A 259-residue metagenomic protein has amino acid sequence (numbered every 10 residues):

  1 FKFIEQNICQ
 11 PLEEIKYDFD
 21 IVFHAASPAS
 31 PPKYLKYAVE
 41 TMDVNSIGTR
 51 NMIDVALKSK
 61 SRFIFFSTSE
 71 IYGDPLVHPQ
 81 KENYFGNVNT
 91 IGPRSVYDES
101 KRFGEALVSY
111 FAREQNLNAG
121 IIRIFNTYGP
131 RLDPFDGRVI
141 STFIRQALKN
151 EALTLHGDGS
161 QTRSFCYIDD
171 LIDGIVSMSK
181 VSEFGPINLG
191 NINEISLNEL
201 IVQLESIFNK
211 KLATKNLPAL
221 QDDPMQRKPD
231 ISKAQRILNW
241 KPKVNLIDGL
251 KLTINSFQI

Functional and structural regions predicted by a protein language model:
F1-T127, D169, S256: N-terminal Rossmann-like NAD(P)+-binding domain of SDR-like oxidoreductases, especially those catalyzing
K2, Q6-N7, N126, R145-I259: C-terminal substrate-binding subdomain of Rossmann-fold SDR/epimerase-dehydratase oxidoreductases
I15, P75-H78, D133-F135, L200-I201 (+1 more regions): Short aromatic-enriched loop/helix-cap "lid" or pocket-rim segments at secondary-structure transitions that line
M52, F111, V139, F143-Q146 (+1 more regions): A short, amphipathic alpha-helix embedded in the catalytic core of nucleotide-handling enzymes
Y72, H78-Q80, L132, L153-L155 (+1 more regions): Short clusters of hydrophobic/aromatic residues that line enzyme substrate/ligand-binding pockets
G92, L132-D136, N193, P242: Residue-level signature of the cytosolic catalytic core of signaling kinases
F103, L107, F111, F143 (+2 more regions): Hydrophobic alpha-helix immediately C-terminal to the catalytic Tyr-X-X-X-Lys motif of short-chain
